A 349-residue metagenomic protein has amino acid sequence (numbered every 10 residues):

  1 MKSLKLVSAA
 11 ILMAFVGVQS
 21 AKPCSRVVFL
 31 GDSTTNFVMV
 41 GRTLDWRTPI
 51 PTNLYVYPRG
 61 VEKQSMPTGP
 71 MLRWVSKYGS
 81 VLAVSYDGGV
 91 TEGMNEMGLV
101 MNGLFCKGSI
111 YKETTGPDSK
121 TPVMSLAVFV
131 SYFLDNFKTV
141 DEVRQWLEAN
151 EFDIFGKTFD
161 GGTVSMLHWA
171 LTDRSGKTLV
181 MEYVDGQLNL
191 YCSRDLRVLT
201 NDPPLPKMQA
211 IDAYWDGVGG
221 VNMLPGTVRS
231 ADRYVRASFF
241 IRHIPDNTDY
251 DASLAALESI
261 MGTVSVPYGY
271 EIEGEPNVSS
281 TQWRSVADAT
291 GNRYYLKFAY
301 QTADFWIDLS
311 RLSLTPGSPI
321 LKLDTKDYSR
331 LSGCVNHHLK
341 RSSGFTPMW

Functional and structural regions predicted by a protein language model:
M1-S8: Bacterial N-terminal signal peptides that target proteins for export
S8-V16: Bacterial N-terminal signal peptides
P23-F37, F155-K157, V164-S165, R174 (+1 more regions): C-terminus-biased signal that marks the final domain/tail of proteins
P23-T121, I154, C334-H337: A contiguous strand-loop segment
M39-G41, V100-G103, A170-T172, V180 (+1 more regions): Structural recognition of the beta-strand scaffold that forms the well-ordered cores of secreted hydrolase catalytic
G60-K63, K112-F152, I320-D327: Compact, glycine/acidic-enriched structural inserts
E96-M97, L134-E142, N247-S253, A289-G291: A short, structured loop/turn motif at beta-sheet edges
T139-V140, R144-M181: Aromatic- and glycine-enriched pocket-lining scaffold segments that form the walls of small-molecule binding clefts
